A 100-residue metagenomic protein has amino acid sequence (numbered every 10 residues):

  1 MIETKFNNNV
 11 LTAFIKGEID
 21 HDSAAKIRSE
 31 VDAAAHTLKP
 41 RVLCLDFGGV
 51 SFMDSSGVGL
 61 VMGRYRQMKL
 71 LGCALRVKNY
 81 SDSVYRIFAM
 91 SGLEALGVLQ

Functional and structural regions predicted by a protein language model:
M1-S29: STAS-typified acidic loop motif
I2-T4, A95-Q100: Short hydrophobic/aromatic patches at helix-to-coil boundaries
H21-G97: Amphipathic alpha-helical interaction surfaces in cytosolic regulatory modules
